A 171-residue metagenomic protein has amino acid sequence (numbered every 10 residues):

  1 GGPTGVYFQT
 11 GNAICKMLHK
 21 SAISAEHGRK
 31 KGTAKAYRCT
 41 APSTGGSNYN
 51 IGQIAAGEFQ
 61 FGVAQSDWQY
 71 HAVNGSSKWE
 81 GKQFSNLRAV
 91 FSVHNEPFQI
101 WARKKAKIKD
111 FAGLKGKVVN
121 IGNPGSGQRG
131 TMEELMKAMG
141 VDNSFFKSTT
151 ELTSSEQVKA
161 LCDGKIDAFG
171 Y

Functional and structural regions predicted by a protein language model:
G1-H27, Y37, E96-K165: Bilobed "Venus flytrap"/periplasmic-binding protein-like clamshell domains and structurally analogous long
Q9, K31-G81, S155-A160: Pocket-flanking alpha-helical
T10, V63, Q69-A72, V90-V93 (+3 more regions): Long, contiguous hydrophobic alpha-helical segments, chiefly transmembrane helices and signal peptides
S47-N50, Q65, N86, E96 (+1 more regions): Generic hydrophobic, aliphatic-rich segments that mediate packing or membrane embedding
A56-A64, K117-V119, C162-Y171: Alpha-to-beta junction loops
G75, Q83-S85, E133-L135: Short secondary-structure boundary micro-motifs
E80-V93: A structural signal for short loop-to-beta-strand junctions that line the ligand-binding cleft of periplasmic/secreted
